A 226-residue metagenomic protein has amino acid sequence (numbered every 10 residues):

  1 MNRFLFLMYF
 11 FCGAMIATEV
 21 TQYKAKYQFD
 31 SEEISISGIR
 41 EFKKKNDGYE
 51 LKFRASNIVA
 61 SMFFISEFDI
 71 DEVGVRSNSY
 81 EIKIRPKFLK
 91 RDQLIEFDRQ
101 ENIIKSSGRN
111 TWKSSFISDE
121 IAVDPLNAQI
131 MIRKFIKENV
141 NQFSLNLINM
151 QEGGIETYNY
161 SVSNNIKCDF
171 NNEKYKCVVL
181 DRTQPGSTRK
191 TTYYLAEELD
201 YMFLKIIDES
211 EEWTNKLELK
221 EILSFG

Functional and structural regions predicted by a protein language model:
F4-A14: Sec-dependent N-terminal signal peptides
L5, E101, N127-I130, Q184 (+1 more regions): Low-complexity, compositionally biased segments
A14-M15, R40, N110: Compositionally biased, intrinsically disordered low-complexity regions
T18-R99, V140-G226: Acidic, serine/threonine-rich low-complexity disordered tracts
K90-I136: Hydrophobic, well-structured mid-protein blocks that either form specific transmembrane helices
